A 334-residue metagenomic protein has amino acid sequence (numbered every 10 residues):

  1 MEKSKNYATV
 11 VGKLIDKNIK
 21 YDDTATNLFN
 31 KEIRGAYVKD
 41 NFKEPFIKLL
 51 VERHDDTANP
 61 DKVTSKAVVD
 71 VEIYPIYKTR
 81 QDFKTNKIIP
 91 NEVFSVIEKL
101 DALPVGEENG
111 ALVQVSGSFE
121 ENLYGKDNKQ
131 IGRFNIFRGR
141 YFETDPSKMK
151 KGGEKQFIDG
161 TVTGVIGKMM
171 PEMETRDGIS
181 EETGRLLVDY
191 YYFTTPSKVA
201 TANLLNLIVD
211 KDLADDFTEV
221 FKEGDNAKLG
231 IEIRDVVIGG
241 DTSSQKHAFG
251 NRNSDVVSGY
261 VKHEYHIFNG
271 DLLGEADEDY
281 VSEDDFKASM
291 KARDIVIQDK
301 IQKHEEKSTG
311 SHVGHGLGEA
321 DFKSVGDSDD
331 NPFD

Functional and structural regions predicted by a protein language model:
M1-K87, N91-G106, Y124-T194, N331-F333: OB-fold ssDNA-binding interfaces and closely related basic DNA-contact patches used across DNA replication/repair
M1-S4, Y21-Y37, F142-D334: Acidic, gly/ser/pro-rich intrinsically disordered tails
L100-Q114, F221, D225-A227: Beta-rich strand-turn-strand
N109-E121, K228-V236: Internal, hydrophobic beta-strand segments that form the core of beta-sheet-rich folds
E121-N135, V237-H247: Short, Lys/Arg- and Gly-enriched loop/turn segments at beta-strand edges
